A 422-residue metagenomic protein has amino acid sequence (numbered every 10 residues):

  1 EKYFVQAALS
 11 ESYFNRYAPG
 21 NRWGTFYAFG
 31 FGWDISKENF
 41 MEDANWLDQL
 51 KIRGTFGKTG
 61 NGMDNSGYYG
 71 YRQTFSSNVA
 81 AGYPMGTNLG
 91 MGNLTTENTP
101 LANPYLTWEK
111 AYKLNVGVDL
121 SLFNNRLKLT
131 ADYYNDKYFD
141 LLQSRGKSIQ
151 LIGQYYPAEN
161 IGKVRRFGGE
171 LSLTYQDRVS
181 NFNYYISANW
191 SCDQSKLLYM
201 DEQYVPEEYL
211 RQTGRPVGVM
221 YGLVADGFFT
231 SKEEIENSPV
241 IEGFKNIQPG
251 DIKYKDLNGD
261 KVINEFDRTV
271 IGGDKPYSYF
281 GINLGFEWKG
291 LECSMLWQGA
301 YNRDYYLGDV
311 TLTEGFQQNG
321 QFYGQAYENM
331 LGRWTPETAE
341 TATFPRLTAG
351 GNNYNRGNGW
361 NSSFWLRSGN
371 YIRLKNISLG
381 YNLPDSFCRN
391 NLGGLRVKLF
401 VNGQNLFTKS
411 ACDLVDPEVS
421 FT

Functional and structural regions predicted by a protein language model:
E1-G222, N361-T422: Extracellular/periplasmic, surface-exposed regions of secreted and cell-surface proteins
F14, A300-G393, V397-K398, N402-G403: Extracytoplasmic gating/loop element in the C-terminal half of outer-membrane beta-barrel translocons and assembly
M63-D64, K232-E233, S238, S294-L296 (+1 more regions): Short helix/loop capping segments that flank catalytic or ligand/cofactor-binding pockets
T96-N98, D260-E265, N353-S362: Short glycine/proline-rich turn/loop motifs
Q176-D274, E314, G324-Y327, G332-A339 (+2 more regions): Conserved small-residue
S187, L197, F266, P276-G290 (+1 more regions): Conserved SET/PR-domain catalytic core that frames the SAM/AdoMet-binding pocket
I271-G308: Glycine-rich, aromatic-lined ligand/substrate-binding cores of catalytic and carbohydrate-binding domains
